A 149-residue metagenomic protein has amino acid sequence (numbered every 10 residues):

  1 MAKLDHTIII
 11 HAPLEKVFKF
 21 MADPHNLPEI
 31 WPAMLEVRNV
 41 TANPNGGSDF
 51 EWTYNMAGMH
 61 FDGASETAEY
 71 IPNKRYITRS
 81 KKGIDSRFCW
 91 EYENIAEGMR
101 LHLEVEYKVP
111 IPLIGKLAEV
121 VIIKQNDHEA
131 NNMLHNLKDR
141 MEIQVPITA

Functional and structural regions predicted by a protein language model:
M1-N45, N136-D139, I147-A149: Hydrophobic ligand-binding cavity/cleft-lining segments
H6-I8, G63-E69, R87-N94, V105: Hydrophobic/aromatic beta-strand elements that line small-molecule binding cavities or substrate pockets in beta-rich
A12, M56-G58, E69, I84 (+1 more regions): Beta-strand elements of well-folded, non-transmembrane domains
L14-E15, A42-N45, E69-N73, E91-R100: A short, structured loop/turn motif at beta-sheet edges
K16-M21, L27, F50, T67 (+3 more regions): Hydrophobic pocket/interface hotspot
F50-N55, R75-K82: Short beta-strand segments that buttress and anchor functional surface loops
S80-N132, T148: Beta-strand/loop substructures that line and gate deep hydrophobic ligand-binding cavities in soluble
